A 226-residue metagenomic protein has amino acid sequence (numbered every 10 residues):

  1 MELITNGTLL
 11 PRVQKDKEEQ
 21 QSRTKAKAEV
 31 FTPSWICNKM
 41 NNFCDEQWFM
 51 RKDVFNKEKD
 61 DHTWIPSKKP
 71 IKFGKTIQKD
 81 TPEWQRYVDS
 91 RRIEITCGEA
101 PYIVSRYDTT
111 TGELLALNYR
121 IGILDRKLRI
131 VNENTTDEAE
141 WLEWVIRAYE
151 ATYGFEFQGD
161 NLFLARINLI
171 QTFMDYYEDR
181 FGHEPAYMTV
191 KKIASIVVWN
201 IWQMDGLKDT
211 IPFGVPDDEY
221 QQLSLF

Functional and structural regions predicted by a protein language model:
M1-K52: A short N-terminal interaction module
E2-T8, Y187, K191, E219: Low-complexity, intrinsically disordered regions enriched in charged/polar residues
W48-D209: Conserved S-adenosyl-L-methionine
D209-F226: Polynucleotide-recognition surfaces of large bacterial nucleic-acid defense/processing enzymes
